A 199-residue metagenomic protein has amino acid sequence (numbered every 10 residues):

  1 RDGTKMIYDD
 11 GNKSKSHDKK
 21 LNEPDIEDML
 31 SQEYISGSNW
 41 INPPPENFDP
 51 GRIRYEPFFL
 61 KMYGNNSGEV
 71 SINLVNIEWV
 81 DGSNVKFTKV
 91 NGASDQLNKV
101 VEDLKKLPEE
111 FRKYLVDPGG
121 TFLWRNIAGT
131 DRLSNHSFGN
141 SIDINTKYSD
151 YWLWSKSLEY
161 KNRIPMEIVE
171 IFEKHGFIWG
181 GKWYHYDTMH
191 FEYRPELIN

Functional and structural regions predicted by a protein language model:
R1-W183: Cell-envelope/glycan interface and biosynthesis
K174-N199: A cross-kingdom marker for long, charged
